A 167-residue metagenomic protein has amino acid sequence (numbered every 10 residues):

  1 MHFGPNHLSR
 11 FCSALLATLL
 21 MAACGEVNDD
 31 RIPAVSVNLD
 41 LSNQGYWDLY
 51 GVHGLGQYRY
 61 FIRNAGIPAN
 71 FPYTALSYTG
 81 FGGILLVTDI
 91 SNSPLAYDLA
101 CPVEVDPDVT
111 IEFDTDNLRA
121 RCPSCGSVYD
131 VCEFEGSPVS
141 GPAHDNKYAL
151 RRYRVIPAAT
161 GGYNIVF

Functional and structural regions predicted by a protein language model:
M1-C24: Sec-dependent bacterial lipoprotein signal peptides
T18, L95, D116-R119: Processing junctions and N-termini across compartments
V27-D114, D130, R151-F167: N-terminal pre-ligand scaffold of iron-sulfur
N117-S127: Cysteine-rich micro-motifs
V128-G141, V155: Short metal-binding segments enriched for Cys and/or His
A143-N146: Short Gly/Pro-enriched turn/cap motifs at secondary-structure boundaries
